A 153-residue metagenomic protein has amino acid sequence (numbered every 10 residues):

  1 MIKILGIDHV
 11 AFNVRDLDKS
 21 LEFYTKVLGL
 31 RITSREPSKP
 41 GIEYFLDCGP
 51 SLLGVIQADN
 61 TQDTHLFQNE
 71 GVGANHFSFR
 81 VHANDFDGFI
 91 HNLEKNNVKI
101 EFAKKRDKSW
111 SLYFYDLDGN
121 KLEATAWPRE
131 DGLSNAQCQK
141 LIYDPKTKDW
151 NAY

Functional and structural regions predicted by a protein language model:
M1-K3, I90-H91, K95-Y153: Vicinal oxygen chelate
I7-R15, Y44-D47, H65-N92, W110-Y115 (+1 more regions): Vicinal oxygen chelate
A11-F23, G54-I56, S111: Secondary-structure boundary/capping motif
V14-L17, S38-P40, R106: Conserved beta-strand-loop-alpha-helix junction that forms the acyl-donor binding cleft
S20-V27, L93, G119: Conserved active-site tyrosine of GNAT-family acetyltransferases
K26-T33, V98: Conserved acetyl-CoA-binding loop of GNAT-fold acetyltransferases
R31-G71, Y115, K121-P128: Conserved short beta-strand elements that form part of the metal-binding/catalytic scaffold of enzyme active sites
